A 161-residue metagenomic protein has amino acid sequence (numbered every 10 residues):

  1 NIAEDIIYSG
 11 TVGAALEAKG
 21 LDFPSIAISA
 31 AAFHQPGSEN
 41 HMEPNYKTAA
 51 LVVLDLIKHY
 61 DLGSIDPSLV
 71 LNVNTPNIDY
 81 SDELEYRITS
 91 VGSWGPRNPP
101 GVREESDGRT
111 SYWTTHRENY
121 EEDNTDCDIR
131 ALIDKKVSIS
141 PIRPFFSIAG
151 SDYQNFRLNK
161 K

Functional and structural regions predicted by a protein language model:
N1-A3: N-terminal glycine-rich phosphate/adenylate-binding segment common to multiple enzyme folds
I7-G13: Charged helix-capping and loop-helix junction motifs
L16: Short alpha-helical segment that forms part of, or immediately flanks, the ligand-binding pocket in carbohydrate-active
K19-H41: Glycine-rich phosphate/pyrophosphate-binding loops and their adjacent beta-strand/loop elements at enzyme active sites
K19-I26, K58-D66: Secondary-structure boundary elements
M42, K47-Y60: A structural-propensity feature for long, helix-poor, extended segments
P44, L62-D66, V70-K161: C-terminal accessory domains and tails appended to enzymatic cores
